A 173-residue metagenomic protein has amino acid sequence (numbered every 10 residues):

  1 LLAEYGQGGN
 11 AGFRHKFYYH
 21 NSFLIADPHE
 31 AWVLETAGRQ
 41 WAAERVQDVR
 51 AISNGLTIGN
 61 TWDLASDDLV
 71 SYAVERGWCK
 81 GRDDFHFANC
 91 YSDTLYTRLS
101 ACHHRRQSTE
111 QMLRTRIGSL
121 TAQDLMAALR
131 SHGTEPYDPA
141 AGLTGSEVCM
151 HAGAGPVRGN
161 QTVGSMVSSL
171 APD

Functional and structural regions predicted by a protein language model:
A3-L34, R39-D173: C-terminus-biased signal that marks the final domain/tail of proteins
